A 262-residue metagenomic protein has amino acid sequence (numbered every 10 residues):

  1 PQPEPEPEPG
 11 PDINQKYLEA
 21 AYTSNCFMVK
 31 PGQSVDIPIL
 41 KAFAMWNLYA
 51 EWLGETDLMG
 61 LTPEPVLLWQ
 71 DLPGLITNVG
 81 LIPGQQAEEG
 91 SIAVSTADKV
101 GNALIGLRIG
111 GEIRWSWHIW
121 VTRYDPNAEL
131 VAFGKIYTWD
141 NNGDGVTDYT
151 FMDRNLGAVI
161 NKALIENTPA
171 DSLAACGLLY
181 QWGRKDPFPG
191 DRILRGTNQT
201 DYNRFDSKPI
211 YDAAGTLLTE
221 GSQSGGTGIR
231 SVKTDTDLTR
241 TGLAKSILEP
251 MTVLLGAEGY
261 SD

Functional and structural regions predicted by a protein language model:
P1, G10, L40, E112-Y137: C-terminal edge beta-strand
Q2-P9, A257-D262: Short, intrinsically disordered, charge-balanced linker/junction segments flanking boundaries in proteins
G10-A93: Surface-exposed binding patches on compact interaction domains or structured appendages
I39, T56-L58, G74, N78-G84 (+3 more regions): Short aromatic-cysteine micro-motif
K99-G111: A short beta-strand micro-motif common to beta-rich folds, especially ectodomain repeats
I109, R123, N155: Residues that form ligand- and interface-recognition hot spots within folded domains
G111-E112, D144: Secondary-structure boundary elements
